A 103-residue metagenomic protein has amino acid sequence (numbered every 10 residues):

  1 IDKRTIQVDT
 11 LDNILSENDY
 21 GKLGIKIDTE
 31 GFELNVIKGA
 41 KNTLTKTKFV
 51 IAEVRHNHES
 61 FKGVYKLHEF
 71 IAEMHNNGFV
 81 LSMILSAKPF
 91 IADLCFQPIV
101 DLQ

Functional and structural regions predicted by a protein language model:
I1-D9, N13: Glycine-rich adenosyl-binding loop in Rossmann-like folds that engage adenosine-containing cofactors
I14-Q103: Conserved acidic-Pro-Pro-aromatic motif
